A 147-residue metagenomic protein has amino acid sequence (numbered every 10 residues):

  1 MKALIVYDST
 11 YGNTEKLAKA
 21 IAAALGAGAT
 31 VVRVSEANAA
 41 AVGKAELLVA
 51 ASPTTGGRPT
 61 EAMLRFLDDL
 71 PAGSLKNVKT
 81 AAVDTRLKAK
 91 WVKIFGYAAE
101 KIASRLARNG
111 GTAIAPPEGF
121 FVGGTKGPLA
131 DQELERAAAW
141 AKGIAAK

Functional and structural regions predicted by a protein language model:
A3-L4, N13-K16, A22-V34, K44-K147: FMN-binding flavodoxin-like domain, especially the glycine-rich phosphate-binding loop
Y7: Local sequence-structure signature of Cys/Sec-based thiol-disulfide redox active-site neighborhoods
T10: Donor nucleotide-sugar binding loop of glycosyltransferases
N38: Acidic, amphipathic alpha-helical patches
